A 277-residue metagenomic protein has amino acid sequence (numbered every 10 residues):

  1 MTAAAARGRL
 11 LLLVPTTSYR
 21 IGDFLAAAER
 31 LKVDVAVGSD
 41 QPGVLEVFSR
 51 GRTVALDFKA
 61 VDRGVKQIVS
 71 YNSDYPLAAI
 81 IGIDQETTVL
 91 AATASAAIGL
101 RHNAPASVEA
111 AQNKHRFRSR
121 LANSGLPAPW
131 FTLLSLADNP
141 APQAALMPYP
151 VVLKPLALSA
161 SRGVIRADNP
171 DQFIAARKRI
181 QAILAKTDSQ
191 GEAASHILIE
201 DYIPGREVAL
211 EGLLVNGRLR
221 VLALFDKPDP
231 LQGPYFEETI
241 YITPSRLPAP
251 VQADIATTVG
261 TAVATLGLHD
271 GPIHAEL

Functional and structural regions predicted by a protein language model:
M1-S107, D138: ATP-binding N-terminal substructure of ATP-dependent carboxylate-amine bond-forming enzymes
T2-A5, A144-L146, L156-S159, S189-E192 (+3 more regions): Solvent-exposed alpha-helices and their adjacent loops that cap or buttress functional pockets in soluble metabolic
L11-L12, A79-G82, P129-F131, R166 (+2 more regions): Short catalytic-loop micro-motif centered on adjacent basic/acidic residues
A96-G163, P170, K186-T187: A conserved helix-loop-beta module that forms one wall/lid of the active-site cleft in ATP-utilizing catalytic domains
P127-W130, P150-L153, R166-G205, P230 (+2 more regions): Conserved ATP-binding module of the ATP-grasp superfamily
D171, D201-L268, P272: ATP-dependent carboxylate/phosphate-activation module, predominantly the ATP-grasp catalytic core and closely related
Q190-A193, H269-A275: Flexible, glycine/charged-enriched surface loops at secondary-structure junctions
